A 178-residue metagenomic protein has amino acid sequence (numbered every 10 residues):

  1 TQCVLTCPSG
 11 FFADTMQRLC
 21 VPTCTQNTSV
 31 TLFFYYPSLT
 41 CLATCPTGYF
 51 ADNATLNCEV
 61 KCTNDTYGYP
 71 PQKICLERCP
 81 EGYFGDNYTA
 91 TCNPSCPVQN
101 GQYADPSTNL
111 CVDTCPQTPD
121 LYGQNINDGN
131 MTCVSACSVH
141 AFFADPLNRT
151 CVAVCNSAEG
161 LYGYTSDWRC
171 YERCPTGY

Functional and structural regions predicted by a protein language model:
T1, F11-R18, T28-S38, Y49-L56 (+7 more regions): Extracellular, cysteine-rich, disulfide-stabilized repeat modules with beta-strand cores
L5, S9, P22, Q26 (+13 more regions): Disulfide-rich extracellular modules and peptides
